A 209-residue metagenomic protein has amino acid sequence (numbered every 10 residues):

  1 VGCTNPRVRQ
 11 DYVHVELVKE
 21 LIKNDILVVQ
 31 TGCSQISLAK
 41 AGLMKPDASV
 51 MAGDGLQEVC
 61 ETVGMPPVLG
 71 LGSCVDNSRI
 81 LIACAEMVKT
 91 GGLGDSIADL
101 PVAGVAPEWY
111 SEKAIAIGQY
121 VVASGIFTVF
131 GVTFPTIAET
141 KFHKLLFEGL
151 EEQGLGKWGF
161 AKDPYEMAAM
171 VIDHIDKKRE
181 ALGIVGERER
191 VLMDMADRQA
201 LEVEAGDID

Functional and structural regions predicted by a protein language model:
V1-D209: Anaerobic metallocofactor- and corrinoid-dependent redox/one-carbon enzyme cores, especially those from methanogenesis
